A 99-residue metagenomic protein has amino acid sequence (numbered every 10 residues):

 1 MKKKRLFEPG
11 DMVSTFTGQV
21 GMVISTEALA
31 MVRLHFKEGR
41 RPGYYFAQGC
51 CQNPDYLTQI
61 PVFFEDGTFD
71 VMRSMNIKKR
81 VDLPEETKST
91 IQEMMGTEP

Functional and structural regions predicted by a protein language model:
K2-K4, E8-S74: Basic/aromatic-rich interaction segments and small domains that mediate binding to polyanionic partners
L57-P99: Long, low-complexity intrinsically disordered regions
